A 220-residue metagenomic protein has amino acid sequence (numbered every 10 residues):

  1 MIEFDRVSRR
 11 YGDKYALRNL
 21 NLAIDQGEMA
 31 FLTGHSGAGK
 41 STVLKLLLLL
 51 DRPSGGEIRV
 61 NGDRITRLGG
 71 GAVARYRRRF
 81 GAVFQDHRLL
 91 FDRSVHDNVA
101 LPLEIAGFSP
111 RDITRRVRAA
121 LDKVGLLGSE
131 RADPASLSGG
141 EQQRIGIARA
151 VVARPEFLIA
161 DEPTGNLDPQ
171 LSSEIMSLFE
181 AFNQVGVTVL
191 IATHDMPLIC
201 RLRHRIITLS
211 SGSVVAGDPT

Functional and structural regions predicted by a protein language model:
L48: Helix-to-loop junction immediately C-terminal to a conserved catalytic motif
G56-R64: Conserved ABC transporter NBD signature motif
I65-G81, Q184: ABC ATPase NBD coupling module
R93-A100: Short coil-to-helix segment of the ABC ATPase nucleotide-binding domain corresponding to the Q-loop/switch region
D133-L137, E141-Q143: Conserved ABC ATPase signature
V152-E156: A short, proline-enriched helix->beta-strand linker immediately N-terminal to the Walker B motif in ABC-type P-loop
L158-D161: Catalytic Walker B motif of ABC-type/P-loop ATPase nucleotide-binding domains
